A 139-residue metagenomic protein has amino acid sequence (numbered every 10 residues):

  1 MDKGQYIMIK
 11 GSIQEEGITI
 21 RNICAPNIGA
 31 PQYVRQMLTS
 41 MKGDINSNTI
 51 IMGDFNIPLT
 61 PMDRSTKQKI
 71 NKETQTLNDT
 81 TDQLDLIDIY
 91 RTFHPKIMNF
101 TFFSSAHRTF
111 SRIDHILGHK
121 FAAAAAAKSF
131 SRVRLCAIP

Functional and structural regions predicted by a protein language model:
M1-P139: A shared catalytic/ligand-binding motif for oxyanion handling
